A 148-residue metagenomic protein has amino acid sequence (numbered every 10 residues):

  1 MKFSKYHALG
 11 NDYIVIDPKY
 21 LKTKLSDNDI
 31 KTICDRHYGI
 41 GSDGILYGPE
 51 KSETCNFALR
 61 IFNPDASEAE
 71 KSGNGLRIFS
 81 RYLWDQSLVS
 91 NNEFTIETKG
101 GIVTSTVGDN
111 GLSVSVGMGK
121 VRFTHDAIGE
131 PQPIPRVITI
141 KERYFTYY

Functional and structural regions predicted by a protein language model:
M1-N110: A glycine-rich beta-to-alpha transition motif near the start of alpha/beta enzyme domains, typified by
L88, E97-Y148: ATP-dependent small-molecule kinase catalytic core of the GHMP/sugar-kinase superfamily and closely related
